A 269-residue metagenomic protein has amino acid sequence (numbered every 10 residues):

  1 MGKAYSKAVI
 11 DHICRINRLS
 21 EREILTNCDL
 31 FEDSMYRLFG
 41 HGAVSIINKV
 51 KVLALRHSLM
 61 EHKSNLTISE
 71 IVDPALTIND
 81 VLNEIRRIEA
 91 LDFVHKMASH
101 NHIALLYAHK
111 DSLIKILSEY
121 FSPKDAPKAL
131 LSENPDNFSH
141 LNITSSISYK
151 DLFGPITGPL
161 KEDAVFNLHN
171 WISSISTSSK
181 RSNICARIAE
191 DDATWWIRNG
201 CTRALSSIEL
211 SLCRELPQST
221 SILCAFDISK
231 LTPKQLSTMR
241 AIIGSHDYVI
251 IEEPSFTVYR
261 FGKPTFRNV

Functional and structural regions predicted by a protein language model:
A4-R18, T26-R37, H41-I68, V72-V269: Non-catalytic regulatory/interaction regions at protein termini and inter-domain linkers
R22: A Lys/Arg-rich helix-loop hairpin that forms a DNA/phosphate-binding surface
